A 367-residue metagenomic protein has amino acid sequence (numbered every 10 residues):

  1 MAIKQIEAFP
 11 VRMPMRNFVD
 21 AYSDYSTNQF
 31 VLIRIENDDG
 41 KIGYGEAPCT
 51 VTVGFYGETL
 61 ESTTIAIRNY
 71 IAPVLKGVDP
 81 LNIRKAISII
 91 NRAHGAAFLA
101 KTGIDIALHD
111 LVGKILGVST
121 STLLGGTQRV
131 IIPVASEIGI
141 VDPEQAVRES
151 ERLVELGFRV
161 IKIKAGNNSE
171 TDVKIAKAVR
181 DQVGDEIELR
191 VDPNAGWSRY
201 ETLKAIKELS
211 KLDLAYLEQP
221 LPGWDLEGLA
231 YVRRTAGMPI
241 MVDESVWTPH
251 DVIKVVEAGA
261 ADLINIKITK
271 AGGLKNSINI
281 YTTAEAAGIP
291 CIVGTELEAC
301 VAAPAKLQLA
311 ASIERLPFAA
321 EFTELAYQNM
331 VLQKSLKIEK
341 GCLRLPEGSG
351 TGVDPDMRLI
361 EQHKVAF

Functional and structural regions predicted by a protein language model:
M1-L189, N194-L203, K207-K211, T235 (+1 more regions): N-terminal capping/lid subdomain adjacent to the active-site entrance of alpha/beta enzymes
F9, K164, P220, K267-T269: Conserved residues at the C-terminal ends of beta-strands
L81-I83, T120-L123, Y216-G223, T295-E296 (+1 more regions): Flexible, glycine/charged-enriched surface loops at secondary-structure junctions
I132-I138, I161-I163, I187-P193, L217 (+4 more regions): Hydrophobic faces of well-ordered beta-strands that scaffold small-molecule active sites in alpha/beta enzyme cores
I140-D142, N168, P222-G223, S245-W247: Short beta->alpha connector loops
D213, W224-M241, V246-C342, P346: Shared catalytic-loop signature of beta/alpha-barrel
